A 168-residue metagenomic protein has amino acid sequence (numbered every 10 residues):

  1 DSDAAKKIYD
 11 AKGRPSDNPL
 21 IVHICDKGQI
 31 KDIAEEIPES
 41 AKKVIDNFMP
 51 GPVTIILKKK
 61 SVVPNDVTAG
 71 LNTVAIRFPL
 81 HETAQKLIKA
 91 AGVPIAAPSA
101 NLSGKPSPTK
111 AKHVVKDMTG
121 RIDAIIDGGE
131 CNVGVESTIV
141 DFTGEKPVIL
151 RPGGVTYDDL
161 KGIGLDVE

Functional and structural regions predicted by a protein language model:
D1-E168: Active-site-adjacent structural elements in enzyme catalytic cores
